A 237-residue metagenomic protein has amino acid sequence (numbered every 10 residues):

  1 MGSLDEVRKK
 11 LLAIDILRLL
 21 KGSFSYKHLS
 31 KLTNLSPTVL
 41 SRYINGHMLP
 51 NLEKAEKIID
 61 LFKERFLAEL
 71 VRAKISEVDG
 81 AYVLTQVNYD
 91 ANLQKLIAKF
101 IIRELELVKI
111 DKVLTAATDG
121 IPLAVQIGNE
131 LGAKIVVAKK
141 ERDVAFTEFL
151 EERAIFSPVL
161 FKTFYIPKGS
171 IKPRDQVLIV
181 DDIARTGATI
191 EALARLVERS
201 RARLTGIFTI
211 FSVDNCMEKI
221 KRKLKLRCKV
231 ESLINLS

Functional and structural regions predicted by a protein language model:
G2-K9, R195-S237: PRPP-dependent phosphoribosyltransferase catalytic core
E6-L20, K27-K31, R42-K109: Active-site-facing substrate-recognition patch
S36-V39: Short coil turns linking two alpha-helices in DNA-binding domains
I110-A117: Short glycine-rich phosphate-binding loop at a beta-alpha junction
D111, D175, T205: Conserved acidic residues
A133-V177: Short, glycine/charge-rich flexible loops or terminal/linker lids adjacent to PRPP-binding catalytic cores
I179-R199: Active-site/ligand-binding-proximal alpha/beta "capping" segment
